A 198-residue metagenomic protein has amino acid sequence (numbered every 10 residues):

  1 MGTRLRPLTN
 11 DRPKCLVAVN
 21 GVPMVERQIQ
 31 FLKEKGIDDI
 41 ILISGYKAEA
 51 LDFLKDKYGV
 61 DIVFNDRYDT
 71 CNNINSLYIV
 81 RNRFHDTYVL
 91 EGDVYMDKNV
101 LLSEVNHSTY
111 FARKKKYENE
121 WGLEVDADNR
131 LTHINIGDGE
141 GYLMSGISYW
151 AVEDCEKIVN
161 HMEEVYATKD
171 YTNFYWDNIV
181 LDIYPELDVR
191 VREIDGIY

Functional and structural regions predicted by a protein language model:
M1-A48: N-terminal glycine-rich phosphate-binding loop and ensuing alpha1 helix
C15, G59-D61, R130, D188-R190: Conserved beta-strand segments of alpha/beta enzyme cores
D38-I40, D86, D188: Residues at the starts of beta-strands that form the adenosine-phosphate
D52-G122, A127: Conserved beta-loop-beta/alpha segment of the NTase-like Rossmann-fold superfamily that binds/positions NTPs
D97-D170: Conserved core of the sugar-phosphate nucleotidyltransferase
T168-D177, E193-Y198: An accessory alpha-helical subdomain
L181-I194: Catalytic donor-sugar/metal-binding loop of nucleotide-sugar-dependent glycosyltransferases
